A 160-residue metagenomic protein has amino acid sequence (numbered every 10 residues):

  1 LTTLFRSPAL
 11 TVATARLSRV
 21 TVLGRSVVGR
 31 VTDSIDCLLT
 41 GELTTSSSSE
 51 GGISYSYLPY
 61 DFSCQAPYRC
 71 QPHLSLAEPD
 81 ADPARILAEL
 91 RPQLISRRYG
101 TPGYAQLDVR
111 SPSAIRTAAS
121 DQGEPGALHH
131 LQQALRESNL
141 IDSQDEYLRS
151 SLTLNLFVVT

Functional and structural regions predicted by a protein language model:
T2-L4: Short, small-residue-biased leader/transition segments that mark boundaries at the very start of proteins
T11-R19, D36, H73-L76, D80-R85: Amphipathic, oligomerization/interface secondary-structure segments
R19-S26, D36-L39, Y55-Y57: A structural signal for beta-strand register positions
R25-V31, L43: Short, recurrent motifs enriched in small/polar residues
T44-A81: C-terminal, active-site-flanking charged/polar segments
P67-T160: Extracellular/surface-exposed low-complexity segments
